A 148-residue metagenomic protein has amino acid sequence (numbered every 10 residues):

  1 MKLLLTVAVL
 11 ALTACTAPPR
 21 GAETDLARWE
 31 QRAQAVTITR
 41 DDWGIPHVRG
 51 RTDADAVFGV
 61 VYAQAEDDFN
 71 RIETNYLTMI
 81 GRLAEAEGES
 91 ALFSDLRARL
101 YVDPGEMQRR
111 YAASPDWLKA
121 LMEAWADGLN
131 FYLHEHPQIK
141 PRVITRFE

Functional and structural regions predicted by a protein language model:
M1-V7: Sec-dependent signal peptide recognition, specifically the positively charged N-region followed immediately by
T13-A14: C-terminal motif of bacterial Sec signal peptides marking the signal peptidase cleavage site
P19-G21: Boundary at the C-terminal end of the N-terminal hydrophobic targeting segment
E23-E148: Flexible, non-catalytic peripheral segments of proteins
